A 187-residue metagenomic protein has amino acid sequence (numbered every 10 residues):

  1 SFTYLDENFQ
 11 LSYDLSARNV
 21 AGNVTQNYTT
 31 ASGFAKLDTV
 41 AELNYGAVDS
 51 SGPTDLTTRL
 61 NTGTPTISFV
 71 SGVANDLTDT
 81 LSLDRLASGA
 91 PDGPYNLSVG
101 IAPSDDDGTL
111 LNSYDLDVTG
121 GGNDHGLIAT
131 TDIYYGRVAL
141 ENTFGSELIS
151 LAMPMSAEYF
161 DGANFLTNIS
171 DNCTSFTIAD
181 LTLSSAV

Functional and structural regions predicted by a protein language model:
S1-V187: Core sequence-specific DNA-binding domains of diverse transcription factors
